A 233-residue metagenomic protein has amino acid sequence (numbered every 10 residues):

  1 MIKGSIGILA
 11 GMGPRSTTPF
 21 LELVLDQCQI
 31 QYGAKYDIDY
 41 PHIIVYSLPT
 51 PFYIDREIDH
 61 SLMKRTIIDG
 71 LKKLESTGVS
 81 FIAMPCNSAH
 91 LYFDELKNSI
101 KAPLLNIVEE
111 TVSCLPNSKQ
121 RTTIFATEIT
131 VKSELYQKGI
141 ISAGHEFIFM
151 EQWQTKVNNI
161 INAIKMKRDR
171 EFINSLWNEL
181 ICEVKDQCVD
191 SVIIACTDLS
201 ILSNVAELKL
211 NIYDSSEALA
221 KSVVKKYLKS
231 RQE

Functional and structural regions predicted by a protein language model:
M1-E233: Non-catalytic structural scaffold of enzyme domains
